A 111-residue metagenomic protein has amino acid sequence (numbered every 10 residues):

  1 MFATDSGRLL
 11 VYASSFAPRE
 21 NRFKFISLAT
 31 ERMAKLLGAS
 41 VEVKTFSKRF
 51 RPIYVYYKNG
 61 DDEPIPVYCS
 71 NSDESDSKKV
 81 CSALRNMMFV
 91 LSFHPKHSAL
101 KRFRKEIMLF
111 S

Functional and structural regions predicted by a protein language model:
M1-L37: Local sequence-structure signature of Cys/Sec-based thiol-disulfide redox active-site neighborhoods
M1-L9, P18, H94-S111: Cysteine/selenocysteine-centered motifs that mediate thiol-based redox chemistry or coordinate metal-sulfur cofactors
L9-V11, V41, V55-Y57, V67 (+1 more regions): Hydrophobic beta-strand residues in large extracellular and virion-surface proteins
S27-A29, Y57-N59, R85: Generic alpha-helical propensity signal that fires on short helical segments and nearby coil/disordered stretches
L28, E42-F46, M108-F110: Auxiliary Fe-S-binding modules of radical SAM enzymes
L36-F50: Thiol-based oxidoreductase modules, predominantly thioredoxin-like and allied folds used for disulfide exchange
S47-V67: Structural micro-motif
G60-R104: Non-catalytic, surface beta->alpha helical segment in thiol-disulfide oxidoreductase systems
